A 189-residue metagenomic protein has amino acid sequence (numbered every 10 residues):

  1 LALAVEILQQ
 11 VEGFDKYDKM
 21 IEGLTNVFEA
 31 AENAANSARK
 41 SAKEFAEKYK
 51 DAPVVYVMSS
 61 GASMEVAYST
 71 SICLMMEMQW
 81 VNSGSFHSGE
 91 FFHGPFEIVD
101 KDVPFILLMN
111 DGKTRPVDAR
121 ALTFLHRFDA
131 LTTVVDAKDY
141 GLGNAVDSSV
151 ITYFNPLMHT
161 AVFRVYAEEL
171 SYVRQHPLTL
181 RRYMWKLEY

Functional and structural regions predicted by a protein language model:
L1-E29, N33-Y189: A SIS-like phosphosugar-recognition module
